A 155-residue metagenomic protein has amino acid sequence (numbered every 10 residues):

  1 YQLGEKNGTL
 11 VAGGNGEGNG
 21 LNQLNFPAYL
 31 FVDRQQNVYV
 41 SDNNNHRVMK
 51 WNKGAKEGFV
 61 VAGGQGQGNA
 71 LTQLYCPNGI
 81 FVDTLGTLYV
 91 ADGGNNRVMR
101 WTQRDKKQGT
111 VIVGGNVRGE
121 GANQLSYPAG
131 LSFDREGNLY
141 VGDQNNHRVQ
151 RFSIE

Functional and structural regions predicted by a protein language model:
L3, Q35, N43, K53 (+3 more regions): Short loop/turn segments immediately following the C-termini of beta-strands
G4-A28, G54-N78, D105-A129: Gly/Pro-rich loop segments of beta-rich domains
G8, H46-V48, N96-V98, H147-V149: Structural signal for beta-propeller blades
V32-Q35, V82-L85, F133-E136: Residue-level detector of Asp-centered blade-edge/turn motifs that repeat once per structural unit in beta-propeller
V38-Y39, L88-Y89, L139-Y140: Conserved beta-propeller blade signature
L71-D105: Loop/turn-rich, solvent-exposed surfaces of beta-rich toroidal or solenoidal domains
S126-E155: Blade-level signature of beta-propeller repeat domains, shared across WD40, Kelch, NHL, RCC1 and BNR/Asp-box propellers
